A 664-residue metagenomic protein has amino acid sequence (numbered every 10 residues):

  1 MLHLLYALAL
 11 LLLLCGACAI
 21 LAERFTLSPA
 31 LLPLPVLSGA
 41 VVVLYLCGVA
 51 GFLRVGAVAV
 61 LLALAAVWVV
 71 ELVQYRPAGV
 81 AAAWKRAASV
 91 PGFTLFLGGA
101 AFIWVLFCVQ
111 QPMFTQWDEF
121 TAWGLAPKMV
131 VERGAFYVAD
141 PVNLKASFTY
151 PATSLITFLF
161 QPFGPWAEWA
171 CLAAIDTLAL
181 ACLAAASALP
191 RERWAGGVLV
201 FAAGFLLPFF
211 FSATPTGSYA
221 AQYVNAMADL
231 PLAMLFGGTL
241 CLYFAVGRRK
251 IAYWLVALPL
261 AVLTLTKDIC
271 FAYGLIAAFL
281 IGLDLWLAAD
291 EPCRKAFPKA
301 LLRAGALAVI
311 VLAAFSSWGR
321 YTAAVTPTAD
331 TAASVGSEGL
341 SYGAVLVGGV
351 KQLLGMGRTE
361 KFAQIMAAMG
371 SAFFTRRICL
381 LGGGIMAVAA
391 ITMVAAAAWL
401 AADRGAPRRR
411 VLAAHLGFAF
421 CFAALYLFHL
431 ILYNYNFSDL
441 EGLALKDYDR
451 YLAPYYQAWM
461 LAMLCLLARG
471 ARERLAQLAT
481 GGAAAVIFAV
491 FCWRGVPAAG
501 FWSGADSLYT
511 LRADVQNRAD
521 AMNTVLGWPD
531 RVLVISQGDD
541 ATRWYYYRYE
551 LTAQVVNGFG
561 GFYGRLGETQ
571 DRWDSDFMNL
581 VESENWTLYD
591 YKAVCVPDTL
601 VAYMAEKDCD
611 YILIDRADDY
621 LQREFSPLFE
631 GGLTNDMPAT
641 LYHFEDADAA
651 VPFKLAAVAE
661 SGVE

Functional and structural regions predicted by a protein language model:
M1-A87: Membrane-embedded, hydrophobic transmembrane alpha-helices
V42-G48, L240, A252-D268, A272-F279: Membrane-interface alpha helices of multi-pass inner-membrane proteins
F102-L199: Active-site lumenal/periplasmic loops and adjacent helix-entry segments of GT-C-fold, multi-pass membrane
Q111-F114, I156, L287, F297-A397: Membrane-lumen/periplasm interface segments of specific transmembrane helices in polyprenyl phosphate-linked
K128, A228-L235, A272-Y273, A423 (+1 more regions): Hydrophobic/aromatic-rich transmembrane helices and adjacent perimembrane loops
I251-L260, F297-V311, L467-A498: Signature aromatic-anchored transmembrane alpha helix within multi-pass, membrane-resident enzymes that catalyze glycan
T326, A485-Y546, E664: Membrane-embedded, lumen/periplasm-facing catalytic core of multi-pass transferases that use lipid-linked donors
M522-R572, I614-D618: Short periplasmic/luminal acceptor-recognition loop of GT-C membrane glycosyltransferases, typified by
